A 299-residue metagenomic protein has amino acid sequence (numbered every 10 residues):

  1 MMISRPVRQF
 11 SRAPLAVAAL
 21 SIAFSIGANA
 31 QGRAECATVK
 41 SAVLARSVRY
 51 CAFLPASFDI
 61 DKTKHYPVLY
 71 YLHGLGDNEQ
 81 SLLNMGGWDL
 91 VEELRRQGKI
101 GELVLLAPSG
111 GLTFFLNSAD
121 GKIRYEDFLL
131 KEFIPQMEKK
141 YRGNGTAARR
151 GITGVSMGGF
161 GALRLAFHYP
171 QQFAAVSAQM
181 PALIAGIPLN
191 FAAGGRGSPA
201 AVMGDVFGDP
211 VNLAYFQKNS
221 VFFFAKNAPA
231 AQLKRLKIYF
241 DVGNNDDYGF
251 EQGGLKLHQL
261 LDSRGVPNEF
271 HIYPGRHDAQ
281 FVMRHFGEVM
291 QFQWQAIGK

Functional and structural regions predicted by a protein language model:
M2-A16: Bacterial N-terminal signal peptides that target proteins for export
P14-S25: Bacterial N-terminal signal peptides
I26-A30: Sec/Tat signal peptide C-region and signal peptidase I cleavage site
Q31-K299: Non-catalytic cap/lid and distal C-terminal segments of serine-dependent acyl enzymes
